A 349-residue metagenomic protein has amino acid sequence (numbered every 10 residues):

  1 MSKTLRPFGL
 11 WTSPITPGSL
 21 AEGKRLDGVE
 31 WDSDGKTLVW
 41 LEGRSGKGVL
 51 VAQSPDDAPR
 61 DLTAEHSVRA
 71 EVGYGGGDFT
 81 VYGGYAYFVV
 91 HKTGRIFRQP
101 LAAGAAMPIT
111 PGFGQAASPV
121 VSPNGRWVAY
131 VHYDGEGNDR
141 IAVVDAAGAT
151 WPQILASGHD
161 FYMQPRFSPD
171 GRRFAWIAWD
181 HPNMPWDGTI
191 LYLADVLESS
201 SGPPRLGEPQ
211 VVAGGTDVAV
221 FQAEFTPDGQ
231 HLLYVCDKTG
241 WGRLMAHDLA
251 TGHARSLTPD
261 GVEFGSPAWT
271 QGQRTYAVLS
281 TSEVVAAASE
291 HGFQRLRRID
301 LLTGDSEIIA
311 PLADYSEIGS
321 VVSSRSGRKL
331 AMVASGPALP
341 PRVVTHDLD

Functional and structural regions predicted by a protein language model:
S2-P7, W11, V29, Q273-D349: N-terminal targeting or regulatory segments adjacent to alpha/beta-hydrolase or S9 domains
F8-Q53, V68-T80: Beta-strand-rich domains and repeat architectures in extracellular enzymes and scaffolds, especially beta-propellers
S13-L20, R60-R69, A105-T110, W151-A156 (+4 more regions): A short beta-strand motif characteristic of beta-propeller blades
S33-D34, V81-G83, P123-N124, P169-D170 (+3 more regions): Residue-level detector of Asp-centered blade-edge/turn motifs that repeat once per structural unit in beta-propeller
L38, A86, V128, G171-F174 (+3 more regions): Hydrophobic beta-strand positions that form the internal "hydrophobic ladder" of WD40/Gbeta-like beta-propeller blades
E42-V49, S67-G73, F88-I96, P111-A116 (+9 more regions): A flexible loop/linker signature enriched in serine peptidases of the S9 family
S54-D57, P100-G104, D145-A149, V196-S199 (+3 more regions): Short loop/turn segments that connect beta-strands within beta-propeller blades
